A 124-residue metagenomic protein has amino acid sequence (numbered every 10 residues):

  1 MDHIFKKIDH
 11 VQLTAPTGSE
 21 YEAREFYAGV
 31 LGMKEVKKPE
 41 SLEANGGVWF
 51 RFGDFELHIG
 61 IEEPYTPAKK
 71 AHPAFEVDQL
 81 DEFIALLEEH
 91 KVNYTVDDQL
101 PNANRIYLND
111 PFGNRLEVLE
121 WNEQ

Functional and structural regions predicted by a protein language model:
M1-K7, H90-Q124: Vicinal oxygen chelate
M1-R24, A71-P73: N-terminal beta-strand motif that seeds the catalytic metal site of vicinal oxygen chelate
L13-E56: Core segments of cupin and vicinal oxygen chelate
L42-G46, P67, L100-N104: Short acidic/glycine-enriched loop/turn segments that link adjacent beta-strands
G53-E56, P64-T66, L80-D81: Short, charged/polar surface micro-motifs in flexible loops or helix N-caps
K69-L87: Mid-chain, well-packed structural core segment of small domains
